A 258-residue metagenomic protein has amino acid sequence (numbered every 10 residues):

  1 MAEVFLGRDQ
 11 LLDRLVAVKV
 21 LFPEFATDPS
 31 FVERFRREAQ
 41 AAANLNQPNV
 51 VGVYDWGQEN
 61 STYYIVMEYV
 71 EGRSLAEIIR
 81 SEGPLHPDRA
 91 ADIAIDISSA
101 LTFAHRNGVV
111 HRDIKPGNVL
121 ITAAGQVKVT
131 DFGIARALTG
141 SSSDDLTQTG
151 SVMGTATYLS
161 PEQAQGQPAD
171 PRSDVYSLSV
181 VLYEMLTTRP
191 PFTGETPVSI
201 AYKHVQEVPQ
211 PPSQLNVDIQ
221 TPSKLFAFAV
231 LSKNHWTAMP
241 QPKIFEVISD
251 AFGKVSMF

Functional and structural regions predicted by a protein language model:
V20-N44: AlphaC helix of the eukaryotic protein kinase fold
T27-S30, E82, A123-P168, E195-T196 (+1 more regions): Activation segment of protein kinases
W56: Activation-segment/catalytic-loop signature of the eukaryotic protein kinase fold
N60-S74, I78, E82: Conserved short submotifs of the Hanks-type protein kinase catalytic core that shape the nucleotide-binding pocket
I93-A94: Activation segment signature within eukaryotic-like protein kinase domains
I97-V109: Protein kinase catalytic-loop region centered on the HRD/HxD motif
T157-K233, A238: C-terminal lobe helix-coil module of Hanks-type protein kinase domains
F226-F258: N-terminal binding-site loop/beta-alpha segment at the start of enzyme catalytic domains that lines or forms
